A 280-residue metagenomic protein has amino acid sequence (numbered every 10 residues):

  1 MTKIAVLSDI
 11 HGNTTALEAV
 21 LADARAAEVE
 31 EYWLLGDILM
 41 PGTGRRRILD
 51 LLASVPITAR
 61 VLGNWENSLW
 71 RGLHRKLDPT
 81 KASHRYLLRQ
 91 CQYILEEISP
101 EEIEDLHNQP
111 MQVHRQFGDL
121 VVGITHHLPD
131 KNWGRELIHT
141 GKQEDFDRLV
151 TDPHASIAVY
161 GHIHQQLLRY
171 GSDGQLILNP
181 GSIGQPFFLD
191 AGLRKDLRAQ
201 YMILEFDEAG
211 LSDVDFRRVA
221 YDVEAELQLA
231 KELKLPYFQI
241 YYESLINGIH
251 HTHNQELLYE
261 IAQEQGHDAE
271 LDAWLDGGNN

Functional and structural regions predicted by a protein language model:
M1-A5, H114-G123, S172-Q175, G210-D213: Beta-strand-turn-beta hairpins that frame and shape the catalytic cleft of phosphate-ester-processing enzymes
M1-V55: N-terminal active-site segment of His-dependent metallophosphoesterases
L7-S8, Y32-D37, P41, A59-N64 (+3 more regions): Active-site neighborhood of phospho(di)ester-bond hydrolases with catalytic His/Asp-centered motifs
H11-A16, M40-T43, W65-W70, V159-G171 (+1 more regions): Active-site environment of divalent metal-dependent phosphoester hydrolases
V55-V113, T140-L149: Active-site neighborhood of divalent metal-dependent phosphoester bond hydrolases
K81-R85, D119-D152: Active-site-proximal segments of metal-dependent phosphoesterases and phosphodiesterases across multiple
V150-I177, S182, E205: Glycine-rich, Lys/Arg-enriched anion-binding loops that position phosphate/diphosphate groups for phosphoryl
D173-N280: Acidic, His/Gly-rich catalytic cores of divalent-metal-dependent hydrolytic chemistry
